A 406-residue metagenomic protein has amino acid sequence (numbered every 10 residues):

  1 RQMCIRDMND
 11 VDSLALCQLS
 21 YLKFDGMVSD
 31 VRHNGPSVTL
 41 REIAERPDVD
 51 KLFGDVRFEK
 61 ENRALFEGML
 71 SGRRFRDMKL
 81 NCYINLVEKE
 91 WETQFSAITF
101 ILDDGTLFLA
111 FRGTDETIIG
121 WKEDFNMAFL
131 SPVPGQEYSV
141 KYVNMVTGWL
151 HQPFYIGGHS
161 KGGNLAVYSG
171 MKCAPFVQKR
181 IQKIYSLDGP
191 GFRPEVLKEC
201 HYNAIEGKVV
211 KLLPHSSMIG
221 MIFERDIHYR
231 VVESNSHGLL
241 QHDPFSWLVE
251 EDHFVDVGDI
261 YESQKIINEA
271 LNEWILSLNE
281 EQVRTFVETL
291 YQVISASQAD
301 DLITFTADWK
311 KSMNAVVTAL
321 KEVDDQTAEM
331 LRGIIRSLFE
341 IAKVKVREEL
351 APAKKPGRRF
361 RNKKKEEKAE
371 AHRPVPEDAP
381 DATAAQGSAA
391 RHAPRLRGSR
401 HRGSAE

Functional and structural regions predicted by a protein language model:
R1-I5: Short, small-residue-biased leader/transition segments that mark boundaries at the very start of proteins
R6-M78, C82-I98, L102-L107, F111-P153 (+4 more regions): Alpha/beta hydrolase fold serine-hydrolase catalytic domain that processes acyl esters and thioesters
P153-Y155, Y168: Catalytic cysteine-centered active loop of the rhodanese-like fold, especially the PTP/DSP P-loop
G158-G162, A166: Gly/Ala-rich beta-loop-alpha elbow adjacent to hydrolase catalytic centers
A166-P175: Short glycine-enriched nucleophile-adjacent loop and the immediately C-terminal alpha-helix near the catalytic center
D378-D381, H392: Acidic/polar hotspots within intrinsically disordered regions
A382-T383, S388, S404: Intrinsic disorder/low-complexity segments
